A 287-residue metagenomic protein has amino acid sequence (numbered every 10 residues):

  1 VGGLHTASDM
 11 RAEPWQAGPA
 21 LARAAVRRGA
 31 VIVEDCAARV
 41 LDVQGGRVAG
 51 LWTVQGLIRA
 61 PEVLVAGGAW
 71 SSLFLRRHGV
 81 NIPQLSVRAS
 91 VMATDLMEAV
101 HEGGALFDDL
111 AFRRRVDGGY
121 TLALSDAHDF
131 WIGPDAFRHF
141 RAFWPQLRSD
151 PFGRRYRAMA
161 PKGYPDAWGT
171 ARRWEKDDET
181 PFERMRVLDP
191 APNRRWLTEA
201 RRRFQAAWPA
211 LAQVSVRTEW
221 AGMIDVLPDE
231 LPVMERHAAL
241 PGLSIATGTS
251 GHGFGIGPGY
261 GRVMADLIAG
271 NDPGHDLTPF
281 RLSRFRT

Functional and structural regions predicted by a protein language model:
V1-R28, V48-G50, D178-L188, P241-T249: Helix-loop-beta segment of a Rossmann-like dinucleotide-binding subdomain
G18, L197-R201, L231: A general structural signal for well-ordered alpha-helical segments in protein cores
V26-A38: A conserved beta-strand/loop element that lines the FAD pocket in flavoprotein oxidoreductases
I32-E34, V65, I245: General beta-strand structural signal in soluble alpha/beta enzymes
E34-C36, S86, T218: Short loop/edge segments at beta-strand edges and connector loops that shape dinucleotide/nucleotide cofactor-binding
V40-T170, E183-R194, E199-A212, L240: Flavin-dependent oxidoreductases
Q213, R217-W220, V226-T287: C-terminal lid/capping helical subdomain adjacent to the catalytic/cofactor pocket in oxidative enzymes
